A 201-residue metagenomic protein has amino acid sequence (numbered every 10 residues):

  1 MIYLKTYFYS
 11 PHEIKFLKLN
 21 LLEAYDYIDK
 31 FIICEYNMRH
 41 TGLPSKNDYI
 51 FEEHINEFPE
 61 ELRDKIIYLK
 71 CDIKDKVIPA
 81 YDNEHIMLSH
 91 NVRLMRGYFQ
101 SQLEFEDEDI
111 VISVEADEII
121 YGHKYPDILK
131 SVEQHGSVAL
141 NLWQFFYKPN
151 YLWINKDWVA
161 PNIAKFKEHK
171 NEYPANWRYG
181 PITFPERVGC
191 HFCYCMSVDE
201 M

Functional and structural regions predicted by a protein language model:
M1-D26: N-proximal low-complexity "stem/linker" segments adjacent to membrane-targeting elements
K5-P11, C34-E35, S113-A116, L140-W143: Short His-Asn-centered micro-motif
K15-L19, G42-K46, P79, I120-L129 (+1 more regions): A short acidic (Asp/Glu
C34-G42, F192-S197: Short, solvent-exposed beta-strand-terminating loops
Y36-S113, G122: Active-site-proximal specificity loops/subdomain of glycosyltransferases
E118-M201: Conserved catalytic core of nucleotide-sugar-dependent glycosyltransferases
